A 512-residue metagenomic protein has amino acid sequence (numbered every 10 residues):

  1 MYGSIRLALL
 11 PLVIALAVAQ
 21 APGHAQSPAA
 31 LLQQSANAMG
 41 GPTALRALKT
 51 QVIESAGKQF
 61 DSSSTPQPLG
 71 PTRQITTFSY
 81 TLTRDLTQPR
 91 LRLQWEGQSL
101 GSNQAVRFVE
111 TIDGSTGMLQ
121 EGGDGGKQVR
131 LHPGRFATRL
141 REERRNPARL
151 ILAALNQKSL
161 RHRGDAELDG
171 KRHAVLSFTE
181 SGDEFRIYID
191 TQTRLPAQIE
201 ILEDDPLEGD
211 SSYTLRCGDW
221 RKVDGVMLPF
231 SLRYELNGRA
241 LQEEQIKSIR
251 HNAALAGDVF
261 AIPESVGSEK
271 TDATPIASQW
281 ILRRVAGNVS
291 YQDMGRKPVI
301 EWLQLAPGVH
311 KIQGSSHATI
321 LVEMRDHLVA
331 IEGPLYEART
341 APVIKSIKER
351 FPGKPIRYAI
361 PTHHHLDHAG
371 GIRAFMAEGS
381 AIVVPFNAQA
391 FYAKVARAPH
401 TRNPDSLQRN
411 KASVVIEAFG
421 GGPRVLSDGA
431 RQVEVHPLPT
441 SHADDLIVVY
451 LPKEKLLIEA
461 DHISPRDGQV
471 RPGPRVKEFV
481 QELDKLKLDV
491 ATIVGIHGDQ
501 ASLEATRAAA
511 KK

Functional and structural regions predicted by a protein language model:
A8-A19: Bacterial N-terminal signal peptides
Q26-Q33, N37, N103-V106, T111-F185 (+6 more regions): Flexible, processing/modification-adjacent segments and terminal tails in exported/periplasmic/extracellular proteins
A30, Q34-N37, P42-G125, S159-G164 (+1 more regions): N-terminal mature ectodomain segment of secretory-pathway/periplasmic proteins
D169-E264, Y450-P452, E459-A460, P465-D484: Gly/Pro-enriched, hydrophobic low-complexity segments that function as extracytoplasmic propeptides/linkers
N252-R325, P423-R424: Zn-dependent metallo-beta-lactamase
L303-E349, L446-S464: Conserved beta-strand hairpin/beta-sheet module of binuclear metal-dependent hydrolase folds, prominently
A338-V383, K485-V490: Active-site metal-binding motif and surrounding structural segment of the metallo-beta-lactamase
V480-K512: Divalent-metal (often Zn2+) His-rich catalytic cores of metallo-beta-lactamase-fold enzymes
